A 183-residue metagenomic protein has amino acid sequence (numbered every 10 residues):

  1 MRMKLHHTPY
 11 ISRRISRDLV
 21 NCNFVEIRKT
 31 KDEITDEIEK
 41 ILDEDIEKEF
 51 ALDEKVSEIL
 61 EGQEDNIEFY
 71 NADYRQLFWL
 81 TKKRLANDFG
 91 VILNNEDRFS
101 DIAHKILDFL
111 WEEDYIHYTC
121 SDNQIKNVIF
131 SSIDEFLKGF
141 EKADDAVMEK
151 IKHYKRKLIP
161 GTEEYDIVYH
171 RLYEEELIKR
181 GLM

Functional and structural regions predicted by a protein language model:
R2, R13-R17, R28, R75 (+5 more regions): Arginine residue identity/basic-tract feature
R2-N71, R75, W79: N-terminal interaction modules that seed assembly of large macromolecular complexes
M3-Y10, K29, E33, E47 (+11 more regions): Alpha-helix boundary/N-cap detector
R13, R17, D36, E54-E61 (+9 more regions): Solvent-exposed alpha-helical segments within well-ordered globular domains of core cellular machineries
D18-V25, E44, G62, N66 (+7 more regions): Conserved, well-folded catalytic cores of nucleic-acid-processing and energy-transducing macromolecular machines
K40-K48, D73-E135, D145: Conserved mixed alpha/beta catalytic, RNA-binding, or beta-rich assembly cores of soluble enzyme, regulatory
E141-M183: Alpha-helical oligomerization segments
